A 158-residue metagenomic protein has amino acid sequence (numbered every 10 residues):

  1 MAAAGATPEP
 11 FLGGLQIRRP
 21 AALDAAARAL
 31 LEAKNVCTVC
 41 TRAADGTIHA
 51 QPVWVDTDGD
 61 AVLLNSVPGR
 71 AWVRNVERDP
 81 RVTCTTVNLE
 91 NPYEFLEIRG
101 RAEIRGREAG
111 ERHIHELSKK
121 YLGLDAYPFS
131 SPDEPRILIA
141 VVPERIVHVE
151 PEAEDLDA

Functional and structural regions predicted by a protein language model:
M1-A21, E94-A158: Charged, gly/pro-rich active-site loop segments
M1-A4, A26-A27, T41-I48, D79-E90 (+2 more regions): Short N-terminal helix-initiation segments at or just after the protein's N-terminus
F11-T38: Short, basic/aromatic recognition patches
R18-A25, H49, V67, A71 (+1 more regions): Residues at secondary-structure transition points
R28-A29, W54, R74, F129-S131: Short secondary-structure boundary/capping segments
L31-E32, E77-R78, S118: Alpha-helix boundary recognition
K34-P68, R74, V82-T86, F95-E97: Short beta-strand segments
R70-W72, N91, D155-L156: Short, surface-exposed beta-strand-loop junctions and turns on beta-sheet-rich folds
